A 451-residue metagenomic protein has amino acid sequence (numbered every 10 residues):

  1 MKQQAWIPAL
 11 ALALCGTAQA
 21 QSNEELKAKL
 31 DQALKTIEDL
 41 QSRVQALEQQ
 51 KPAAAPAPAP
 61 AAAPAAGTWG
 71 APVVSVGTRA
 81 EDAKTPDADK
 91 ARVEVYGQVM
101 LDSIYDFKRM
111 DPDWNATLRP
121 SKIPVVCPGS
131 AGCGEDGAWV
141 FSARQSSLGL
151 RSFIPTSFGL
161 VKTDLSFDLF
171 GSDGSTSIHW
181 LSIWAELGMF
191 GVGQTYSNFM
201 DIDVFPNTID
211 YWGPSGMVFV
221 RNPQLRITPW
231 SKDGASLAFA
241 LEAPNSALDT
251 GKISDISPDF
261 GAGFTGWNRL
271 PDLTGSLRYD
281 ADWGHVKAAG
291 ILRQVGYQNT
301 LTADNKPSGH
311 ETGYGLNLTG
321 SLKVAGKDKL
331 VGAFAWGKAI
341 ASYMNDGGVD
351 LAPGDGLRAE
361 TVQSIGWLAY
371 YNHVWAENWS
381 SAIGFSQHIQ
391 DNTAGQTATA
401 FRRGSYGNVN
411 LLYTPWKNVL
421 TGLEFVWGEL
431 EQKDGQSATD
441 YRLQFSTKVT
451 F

Functional and structural regions predicted by a protein language model:
M1-I7: Bacterial N-terminal signal peptides that target proteins for export
G16-A20: Sec/Tat signal peptide C-region and signal peptidase I cleavage site
Q21-W114: N-terminal periplasmic/intermembrane-space "pro-region" immediately following the signal or transit peptide
A80-T250, W267-H285, S321-W336, I340: Outer membrane beta-barrel
D87, A138-V140, G174-S177, G213-F219 (+7 more regions): Replace "Gram-negative outer membrane beta-barrel proteins" with "bacterial and organellar outer membrane beta-barrel
D106, P155, D168-G174, S197-D201 (+9 more regions): Sequence/structural signature of outer-membrane beta-barrel proteins
D280-F401: Detector for outer-membrane/organellar transmembrane beta-barrel domains, recognizing the amphipathic beta-strand
Y413, T439-F451: Outer-membrane beta-barrel "beta-signal"
